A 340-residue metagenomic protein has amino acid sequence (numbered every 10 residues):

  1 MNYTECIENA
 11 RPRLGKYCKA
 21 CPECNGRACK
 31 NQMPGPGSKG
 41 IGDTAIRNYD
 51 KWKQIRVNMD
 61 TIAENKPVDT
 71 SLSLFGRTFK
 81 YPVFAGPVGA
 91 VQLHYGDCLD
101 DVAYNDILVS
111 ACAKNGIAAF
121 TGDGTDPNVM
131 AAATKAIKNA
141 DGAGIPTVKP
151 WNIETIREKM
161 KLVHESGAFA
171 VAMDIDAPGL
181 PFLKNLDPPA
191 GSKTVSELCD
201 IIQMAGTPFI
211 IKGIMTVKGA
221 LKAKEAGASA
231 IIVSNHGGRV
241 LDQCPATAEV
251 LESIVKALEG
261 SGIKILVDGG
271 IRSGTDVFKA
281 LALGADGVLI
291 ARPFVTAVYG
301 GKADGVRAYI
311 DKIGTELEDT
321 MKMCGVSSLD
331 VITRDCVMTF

Functional and structural regions predicted by a protein language model:
M1-K80: An N-cap/entry alpha-helix motif that binds or orients negatively charged groups
M1-R27, G219, G238-S261, I271-R272 (+1 more regions): Conserved active-site-proximal phosphate/metal-binding subdomains
T44-M130: N-terminal functional module of multi-domain proteins
Y49-M59, C112, G116, H164-G167 (+4 more regions): Structural signal for hydrophobic packing residues in well-ordered secondary-structure cores of soluble enzyme domains
V88-D100, I145-E154, T207-M215, R272: Active-site mouth loops of central-metabolism enzymes
Y95, F120-G122, G144-W151, L183-P189: Flexible, glycine/proline-enriched loop segments at strand-loop-helix junctions that form or flank small-ligand binding
V109-S110, K138-N139, W151-V267, G274-A297: Alpha/beta enzyme core
A118, V129-T155: Long, hydrophobic, well-ordered secondary-structure blocks that form the structural core and pocket-lining surfaces
